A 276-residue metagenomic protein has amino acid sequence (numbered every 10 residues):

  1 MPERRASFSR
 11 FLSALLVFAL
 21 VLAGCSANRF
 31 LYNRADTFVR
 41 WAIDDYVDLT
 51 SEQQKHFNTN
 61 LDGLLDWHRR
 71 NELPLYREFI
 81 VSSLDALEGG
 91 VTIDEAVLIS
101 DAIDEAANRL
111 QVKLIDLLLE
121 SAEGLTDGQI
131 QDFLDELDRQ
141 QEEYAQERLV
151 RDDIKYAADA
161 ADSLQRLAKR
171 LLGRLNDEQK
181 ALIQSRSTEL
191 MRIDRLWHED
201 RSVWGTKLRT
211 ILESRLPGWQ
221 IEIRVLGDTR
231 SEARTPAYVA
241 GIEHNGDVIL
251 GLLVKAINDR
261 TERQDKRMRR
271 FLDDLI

Functional and structural regions predicted by a protein language model:
P2-S13: Bacterial N-terminal signal peptides that target proteins for export
L22-G24: C-terminal motif of bacterial Sec signal peptides marking the signal peptidase cleavage site
S26-R29: Bacterial signal peptide processing site
N33-D66: Start-of-domain marker
R40-W41, G205-I276: A cross-kingdom marker for long, charged
I43, H56-F57, L114-L125, F133 (+4 more regions): Short, structured motif recognition centered on aromatic/hydrophobic residues
P74-A106, L114-D116: Signal peptide-directed extracytoplasmic domains
L118-E232: Extended amphipathic alpha-helical interaction segments
